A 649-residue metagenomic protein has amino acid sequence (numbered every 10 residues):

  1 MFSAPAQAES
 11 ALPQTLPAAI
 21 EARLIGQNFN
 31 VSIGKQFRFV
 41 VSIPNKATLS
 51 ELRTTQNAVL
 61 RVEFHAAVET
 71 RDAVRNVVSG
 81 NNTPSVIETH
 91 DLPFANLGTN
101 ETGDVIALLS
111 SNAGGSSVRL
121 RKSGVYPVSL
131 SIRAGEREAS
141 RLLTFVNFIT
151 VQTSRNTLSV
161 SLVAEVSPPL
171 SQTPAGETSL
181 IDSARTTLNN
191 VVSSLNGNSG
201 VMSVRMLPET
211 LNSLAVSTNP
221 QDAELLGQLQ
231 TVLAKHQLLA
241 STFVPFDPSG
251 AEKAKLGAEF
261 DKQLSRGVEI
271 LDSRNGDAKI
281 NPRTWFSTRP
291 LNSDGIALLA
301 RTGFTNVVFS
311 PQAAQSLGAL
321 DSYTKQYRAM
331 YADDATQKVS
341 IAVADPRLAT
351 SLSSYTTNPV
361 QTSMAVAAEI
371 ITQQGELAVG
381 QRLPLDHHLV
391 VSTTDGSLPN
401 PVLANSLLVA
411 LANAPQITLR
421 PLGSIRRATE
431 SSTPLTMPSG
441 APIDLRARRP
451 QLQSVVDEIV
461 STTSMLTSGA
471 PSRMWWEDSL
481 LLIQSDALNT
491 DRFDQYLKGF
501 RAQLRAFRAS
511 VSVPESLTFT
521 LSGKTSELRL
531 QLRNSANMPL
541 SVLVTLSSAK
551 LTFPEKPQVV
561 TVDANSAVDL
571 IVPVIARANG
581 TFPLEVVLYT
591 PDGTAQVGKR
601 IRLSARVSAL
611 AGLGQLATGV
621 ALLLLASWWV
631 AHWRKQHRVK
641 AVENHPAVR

Functional and structural regions predicted by a protein language model:
V31, I43-S50, Q531-P539: Asparagine-centered strand-capping/turn motif at beta-strand->loop junctions
N76-R119, F553-N579: Intrinsically disordered, low-complexity Pro/Gly/Ser/Thr-rich segments with frequent PxxP/GP/PP motifs and embedded
H90-S161, S179-R185: Extended acidic/polar, glycine-enriched regions that form or flank non-catalytic beta-rich accessory modules
A113-T144, Y496, A578-V639: Terminal connector regions
R137-V232: Active-site beta->alpha N-cap acidic-glycine motif
S194-L195, E269-N275, R289-S512, P591-D592: Catalytic grooves of carbohydrate-active enzymes
G469-A611: Membrane-proximal extracellular "stem/stalk" segments of glycoproteins immediately N-terminal to a transmembrane helix
H637-R649: Cytoplasmic C-terminal tails of single-pass
